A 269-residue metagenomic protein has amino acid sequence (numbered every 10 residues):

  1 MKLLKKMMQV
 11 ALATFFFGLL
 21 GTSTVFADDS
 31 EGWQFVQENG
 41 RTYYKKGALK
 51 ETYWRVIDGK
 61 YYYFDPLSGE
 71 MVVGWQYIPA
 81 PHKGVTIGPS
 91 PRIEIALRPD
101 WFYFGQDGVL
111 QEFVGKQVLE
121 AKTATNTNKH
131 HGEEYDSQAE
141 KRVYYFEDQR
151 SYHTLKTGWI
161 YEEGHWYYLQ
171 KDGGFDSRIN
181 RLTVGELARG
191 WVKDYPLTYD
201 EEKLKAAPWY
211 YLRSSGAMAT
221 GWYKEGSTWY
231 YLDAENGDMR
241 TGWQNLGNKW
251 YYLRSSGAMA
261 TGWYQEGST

Functional and structural regions predicted by a protein language model:
K2-T269: Extracellular adhesion/carbohydrate-binding repeat motifs centered on closely spaced tryptophans
